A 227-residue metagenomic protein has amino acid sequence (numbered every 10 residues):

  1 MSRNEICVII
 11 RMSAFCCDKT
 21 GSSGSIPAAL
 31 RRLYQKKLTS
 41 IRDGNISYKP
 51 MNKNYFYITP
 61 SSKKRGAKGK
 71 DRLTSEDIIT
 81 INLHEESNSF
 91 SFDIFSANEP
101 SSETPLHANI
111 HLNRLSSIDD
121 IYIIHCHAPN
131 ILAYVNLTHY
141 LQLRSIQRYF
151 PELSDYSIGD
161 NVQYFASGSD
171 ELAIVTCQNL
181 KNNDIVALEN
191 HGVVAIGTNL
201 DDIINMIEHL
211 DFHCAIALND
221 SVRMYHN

Functional and structural regions predicted by a protein language model:
M1-N227: Glycine-rich flexible loops
